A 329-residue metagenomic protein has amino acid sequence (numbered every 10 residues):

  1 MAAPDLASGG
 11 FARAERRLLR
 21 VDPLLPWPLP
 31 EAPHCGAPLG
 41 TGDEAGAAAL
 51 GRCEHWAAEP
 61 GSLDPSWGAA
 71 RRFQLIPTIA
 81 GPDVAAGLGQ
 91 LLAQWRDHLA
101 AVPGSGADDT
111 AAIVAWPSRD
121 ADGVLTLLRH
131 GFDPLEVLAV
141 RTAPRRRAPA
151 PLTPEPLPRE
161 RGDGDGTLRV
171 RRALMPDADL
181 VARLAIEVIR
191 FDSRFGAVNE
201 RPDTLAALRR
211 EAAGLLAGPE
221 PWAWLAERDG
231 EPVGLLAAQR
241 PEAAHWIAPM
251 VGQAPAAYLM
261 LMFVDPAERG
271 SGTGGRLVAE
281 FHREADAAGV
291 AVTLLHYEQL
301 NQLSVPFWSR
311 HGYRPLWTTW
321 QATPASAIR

Functional and structural regions predicted by a protein language model:
M1-A12, R169-L184: A short beta-loop-alpha structural element at the N-terminal edge of CoA-dependent acyl/N-acetyltransferase catalytic
A2-P33, D192-E211: Conserved GNAT-fold acetyl-CoA-binding loop/helix
P26-H98, V233-P255: Conserved donor-binding loop and adjoining core beta-sheet/short helix segment in diverse acyl/aminoacyl transferases
C53-A58, A197-R201, L205, R210 (+2 more regions): A conserved beta-strand-loop-helix scaffold within acyl/acetyltransferase catalytic domains
I79-T153, G164-D165, T318-P324: Acyl-donor-binding surface of acyltransferase catalytic domains
V84-A101, L261-V264, G270-R283, A287 (+1 more regions): Conserved acetyl-CoA-binding loop-helix of GNAT-fold acetyltransferases
V114-A115, L259, T293-Y297: Conserved hydrophobic beta-strand within the GNAT/NAT acetyltransferase core sheet that lines the active-site cleft
S118-P134, G275, A288, Q299-W317: Conserved active-site alpha-helix within GNAT-family acetyltransferase domains
